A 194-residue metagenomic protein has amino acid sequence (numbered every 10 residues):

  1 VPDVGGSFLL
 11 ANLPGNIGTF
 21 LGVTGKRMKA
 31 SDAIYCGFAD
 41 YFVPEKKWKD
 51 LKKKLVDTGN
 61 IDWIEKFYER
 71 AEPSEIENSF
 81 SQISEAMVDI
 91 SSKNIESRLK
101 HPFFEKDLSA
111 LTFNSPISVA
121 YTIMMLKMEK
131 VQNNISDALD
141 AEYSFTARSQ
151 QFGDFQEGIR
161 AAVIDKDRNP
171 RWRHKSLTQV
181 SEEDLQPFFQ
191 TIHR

Functional and structural regions predicted by a protein language model:
V1-F20, Y35-C36, L51-K54: CoA-thioester-processing core
K26-D32: Acidic, divalent-metal-coordinating active-site segment for phosphoryl/phosphodiester hydrolysis, typified by short
D32-A33, T122, A162: Hydrophobic/aromatic residues within transmembrane alpha-helices of multi-pass small-molecule transporters
V43-N114: Amphipathic alpha-helical blocks and their helix-capping loop/short-beta junctions
K106-V119, I123-S144, Q150, D154: Substrate-recognition/cap regions that form aromatic- and gly/pro-loop-enriched pockets for small-molecule ligands
F145, G153, E157-R194: C-terminal amphipathic alpha-helical interaction region
